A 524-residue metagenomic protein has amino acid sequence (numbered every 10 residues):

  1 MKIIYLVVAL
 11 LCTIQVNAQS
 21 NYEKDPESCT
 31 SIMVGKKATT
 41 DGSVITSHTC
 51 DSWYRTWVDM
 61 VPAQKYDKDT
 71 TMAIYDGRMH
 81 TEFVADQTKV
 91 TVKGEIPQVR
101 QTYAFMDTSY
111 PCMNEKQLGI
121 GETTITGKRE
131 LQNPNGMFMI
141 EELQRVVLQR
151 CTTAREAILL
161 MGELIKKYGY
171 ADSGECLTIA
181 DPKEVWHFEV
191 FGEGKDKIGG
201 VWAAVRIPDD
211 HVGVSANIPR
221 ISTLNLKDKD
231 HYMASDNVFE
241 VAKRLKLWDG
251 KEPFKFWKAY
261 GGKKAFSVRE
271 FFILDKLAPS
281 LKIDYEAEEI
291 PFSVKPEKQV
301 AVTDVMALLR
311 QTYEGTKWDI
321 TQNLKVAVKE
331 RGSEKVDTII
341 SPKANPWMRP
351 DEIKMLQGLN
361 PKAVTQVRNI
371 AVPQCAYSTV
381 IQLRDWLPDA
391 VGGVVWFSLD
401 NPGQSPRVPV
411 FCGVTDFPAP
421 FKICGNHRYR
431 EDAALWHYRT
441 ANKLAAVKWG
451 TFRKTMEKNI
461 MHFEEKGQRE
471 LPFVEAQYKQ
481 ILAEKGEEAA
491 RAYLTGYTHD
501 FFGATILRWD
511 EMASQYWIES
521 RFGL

Functional and structural regions predicted by a protein language model:
M1-S20: Bacterial Sec-dependent N-terminal signal peptides
S20-I140, L160-D304: A contiguous strand-loop segment
S47-A63, F188-V190, N323-V326, S333-I353 (+4 more regions): Soluble extracytoplasmic regions of secretory-pathway and membrane proteins
Q144-R150: Short, well-ordered beta-strand elements within core beta-sheets of diverse protein domains
K243-W386, A390-V391: Glycine-rich, aromatic-lined ligand/substrate-binding cores of catalytic and carbohydrate-binding domains
P342-K479: Substrate-recognition/cap regions that form aromatic- and gly/pro-loop-enriched pockets for small-molecule ligands
I460-L524: Histidine-centered catalytic/metal-binding microenvironments
